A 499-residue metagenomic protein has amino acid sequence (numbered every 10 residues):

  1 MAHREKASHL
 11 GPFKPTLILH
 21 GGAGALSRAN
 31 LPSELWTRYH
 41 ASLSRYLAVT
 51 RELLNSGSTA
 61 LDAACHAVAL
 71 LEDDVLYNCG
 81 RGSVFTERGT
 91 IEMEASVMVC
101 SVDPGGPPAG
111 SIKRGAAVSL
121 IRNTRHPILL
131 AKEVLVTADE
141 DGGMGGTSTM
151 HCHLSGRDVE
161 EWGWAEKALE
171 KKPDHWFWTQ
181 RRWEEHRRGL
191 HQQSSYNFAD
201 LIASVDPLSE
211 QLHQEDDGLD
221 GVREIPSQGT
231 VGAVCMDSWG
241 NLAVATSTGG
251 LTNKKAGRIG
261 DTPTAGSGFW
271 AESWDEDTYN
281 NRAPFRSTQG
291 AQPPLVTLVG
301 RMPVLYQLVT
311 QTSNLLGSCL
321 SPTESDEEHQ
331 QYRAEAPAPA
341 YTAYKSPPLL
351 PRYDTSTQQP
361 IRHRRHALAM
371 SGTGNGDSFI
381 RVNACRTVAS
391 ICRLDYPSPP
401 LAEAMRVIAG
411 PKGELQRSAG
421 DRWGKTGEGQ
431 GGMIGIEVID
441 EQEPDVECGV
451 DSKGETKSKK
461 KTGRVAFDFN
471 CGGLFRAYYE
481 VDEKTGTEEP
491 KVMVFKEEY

Functional and structural regions predicted by a protein language model:
M1-Y499: Alpha/propeptide regions of enzymes that mature by internal proteolysis
